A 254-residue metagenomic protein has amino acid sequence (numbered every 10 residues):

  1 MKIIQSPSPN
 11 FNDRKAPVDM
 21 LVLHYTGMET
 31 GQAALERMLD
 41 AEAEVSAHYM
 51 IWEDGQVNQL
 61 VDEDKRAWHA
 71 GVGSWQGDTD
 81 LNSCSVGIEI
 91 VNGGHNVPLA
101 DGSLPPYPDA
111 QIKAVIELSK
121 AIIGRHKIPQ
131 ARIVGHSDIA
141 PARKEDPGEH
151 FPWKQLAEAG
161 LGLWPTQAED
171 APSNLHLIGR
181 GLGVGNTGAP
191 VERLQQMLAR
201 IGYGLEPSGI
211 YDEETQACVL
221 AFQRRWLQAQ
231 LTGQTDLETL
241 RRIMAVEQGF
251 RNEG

Functional and structural regions predicted by a protein language model:
M1-A131: Active-site-adjacent loop/helix surface patches within enzyme catalytic domains that shape the substrate-binding cleft
Q59, G71-G73, G77, P105-V134 (+1 more regions): Cell-envelope/ECM-targeting effectors and their regulatory/trafficking segments
G94, I139-A140: Short Gly/Pro-enriched loop/turn and capping motifs at secondary-structure junctions
